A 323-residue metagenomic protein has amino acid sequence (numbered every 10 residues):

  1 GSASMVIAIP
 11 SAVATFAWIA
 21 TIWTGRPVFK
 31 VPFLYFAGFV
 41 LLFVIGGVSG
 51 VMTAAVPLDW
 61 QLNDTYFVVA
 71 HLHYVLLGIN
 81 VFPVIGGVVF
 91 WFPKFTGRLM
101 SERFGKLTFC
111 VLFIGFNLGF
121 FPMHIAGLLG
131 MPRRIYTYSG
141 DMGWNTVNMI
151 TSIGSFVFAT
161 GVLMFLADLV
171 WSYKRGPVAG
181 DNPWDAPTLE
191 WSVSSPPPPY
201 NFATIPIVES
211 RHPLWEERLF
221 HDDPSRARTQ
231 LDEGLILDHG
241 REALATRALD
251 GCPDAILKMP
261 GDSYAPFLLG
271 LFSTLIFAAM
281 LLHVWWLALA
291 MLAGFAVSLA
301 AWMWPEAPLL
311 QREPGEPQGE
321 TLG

Functional and structural regions predicted by a protein language model:
G1-I7, N63-L77, Y138-S152: Short aromatic-rich membrane-water interface segments that cap or initiate transmembrane helices in multi-pass membrane
S4-A17, V75-G87, G154-A167: Hydrophobic cores of alpha-helical transmembrane segments in multi-pass inner/ER membrane proteins, independent
A14-Y35, M52-V68, P83-T108, P122-G143 (+4 more regions): Juxtamembrane membrane-water interface segments of multi-pass membrane proteins, especially cytoplasmic-side
F33, V40-H71, L76, H212 (+1 more regions): Membrane-interfacial catalytic/cofactor-binding modules of polytopic membrane enzymes
F39-V44, T108-M123: Hydrophobic alpha-helical membrane-insertion segments
P132-W144, V170-G270, F295, L299-G323: Extramembrane terminal tails and long inter-domain/linker segments of multi-pass membrane proteins
L269-A278: Hydrophobic, membrane-inserted alpha-helices
A278-L289: Transmembrane helix interruption/hinge and helix-loop junction motifs
